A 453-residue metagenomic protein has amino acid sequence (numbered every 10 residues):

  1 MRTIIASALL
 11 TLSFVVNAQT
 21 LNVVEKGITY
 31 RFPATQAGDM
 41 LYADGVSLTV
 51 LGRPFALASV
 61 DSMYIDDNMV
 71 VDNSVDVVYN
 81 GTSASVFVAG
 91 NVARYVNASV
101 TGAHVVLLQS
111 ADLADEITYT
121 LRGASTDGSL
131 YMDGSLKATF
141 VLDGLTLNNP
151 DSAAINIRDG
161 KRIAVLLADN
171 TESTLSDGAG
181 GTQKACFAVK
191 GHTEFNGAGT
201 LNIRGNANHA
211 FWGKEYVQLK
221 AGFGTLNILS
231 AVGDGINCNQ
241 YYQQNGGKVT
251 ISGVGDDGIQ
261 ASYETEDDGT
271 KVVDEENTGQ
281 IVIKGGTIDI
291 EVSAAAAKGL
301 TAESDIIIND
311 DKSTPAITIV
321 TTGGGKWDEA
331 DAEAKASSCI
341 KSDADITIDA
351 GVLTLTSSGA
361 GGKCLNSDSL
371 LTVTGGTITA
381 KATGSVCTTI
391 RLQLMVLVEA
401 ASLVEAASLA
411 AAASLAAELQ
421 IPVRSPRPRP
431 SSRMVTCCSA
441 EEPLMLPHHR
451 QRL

Functional and structural regions predicted by a protein language model:
M1-R2, P422: Accessible peptide chain termini
T3-S13: Sec-dependent N-terminal signal peptides
S13, L48-V50, S152: Short linear functional motifs in flexible/disordered or boundary regions
F14-A18: Sec/Tat signal peptide C-region and signal peptidase I cleavage site
Q19-M69: Compositionally biased alpha-helical segments
N68-L453: A composition-driven surface/loop motif
